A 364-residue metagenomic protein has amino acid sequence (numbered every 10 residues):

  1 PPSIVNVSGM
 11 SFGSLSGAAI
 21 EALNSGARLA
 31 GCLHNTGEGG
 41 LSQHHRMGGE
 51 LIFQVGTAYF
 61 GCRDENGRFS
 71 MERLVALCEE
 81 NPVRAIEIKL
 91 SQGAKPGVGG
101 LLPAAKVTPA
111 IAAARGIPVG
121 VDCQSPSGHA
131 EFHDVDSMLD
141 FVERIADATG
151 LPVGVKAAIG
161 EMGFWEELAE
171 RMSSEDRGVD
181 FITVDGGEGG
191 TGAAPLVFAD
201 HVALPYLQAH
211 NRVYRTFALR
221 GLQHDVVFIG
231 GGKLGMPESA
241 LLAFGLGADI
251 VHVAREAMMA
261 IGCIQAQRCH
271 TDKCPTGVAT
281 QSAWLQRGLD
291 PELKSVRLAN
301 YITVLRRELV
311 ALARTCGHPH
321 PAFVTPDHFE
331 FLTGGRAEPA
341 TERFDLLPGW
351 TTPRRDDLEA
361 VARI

Functional and structural regions predicted by a protein language model:
P1-Q124, S137, V296, N300 (+1 more regions): N-terminal capping/small domains of soluble enzymes
G48, R73, K106-T108, E175 (+8 more regions): Alpha-helix boundary/interfacial micro-motifs
V119-V121, S282, R287, P291-V296: Conserved thiamine diphosphate
Q124-Q286: Glycine-rich phosphate/ribose-binding loops and adjacent secondary-structure elements that form binding surfaces
